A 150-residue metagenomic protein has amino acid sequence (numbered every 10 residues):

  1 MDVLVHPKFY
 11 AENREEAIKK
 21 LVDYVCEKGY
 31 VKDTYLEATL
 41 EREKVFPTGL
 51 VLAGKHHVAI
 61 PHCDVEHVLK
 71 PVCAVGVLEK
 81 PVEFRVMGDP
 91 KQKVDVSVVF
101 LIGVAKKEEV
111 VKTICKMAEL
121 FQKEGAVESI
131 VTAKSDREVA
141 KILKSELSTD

Functional and structural regions predicted by a protein language model:
M1-D150: Cytosolic covalent-transfer regions centered on His/Cys nucleophiles that carry phosphoryl or persulfide groups
